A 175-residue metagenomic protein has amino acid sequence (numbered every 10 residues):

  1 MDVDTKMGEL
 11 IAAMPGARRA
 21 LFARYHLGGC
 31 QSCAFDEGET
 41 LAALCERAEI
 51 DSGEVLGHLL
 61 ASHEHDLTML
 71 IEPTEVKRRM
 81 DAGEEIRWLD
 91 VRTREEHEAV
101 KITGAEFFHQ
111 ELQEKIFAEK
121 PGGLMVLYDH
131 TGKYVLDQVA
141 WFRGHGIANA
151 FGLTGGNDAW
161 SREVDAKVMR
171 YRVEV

Functional and structural regions predicted by a protein language model:
D2-G28, S32-R87, R94-V126, H130-V175: Rhodanese-like catalytic fold shared by cysteine-dependent sulfurtransferases and DSP/PTP-type phosphatases
